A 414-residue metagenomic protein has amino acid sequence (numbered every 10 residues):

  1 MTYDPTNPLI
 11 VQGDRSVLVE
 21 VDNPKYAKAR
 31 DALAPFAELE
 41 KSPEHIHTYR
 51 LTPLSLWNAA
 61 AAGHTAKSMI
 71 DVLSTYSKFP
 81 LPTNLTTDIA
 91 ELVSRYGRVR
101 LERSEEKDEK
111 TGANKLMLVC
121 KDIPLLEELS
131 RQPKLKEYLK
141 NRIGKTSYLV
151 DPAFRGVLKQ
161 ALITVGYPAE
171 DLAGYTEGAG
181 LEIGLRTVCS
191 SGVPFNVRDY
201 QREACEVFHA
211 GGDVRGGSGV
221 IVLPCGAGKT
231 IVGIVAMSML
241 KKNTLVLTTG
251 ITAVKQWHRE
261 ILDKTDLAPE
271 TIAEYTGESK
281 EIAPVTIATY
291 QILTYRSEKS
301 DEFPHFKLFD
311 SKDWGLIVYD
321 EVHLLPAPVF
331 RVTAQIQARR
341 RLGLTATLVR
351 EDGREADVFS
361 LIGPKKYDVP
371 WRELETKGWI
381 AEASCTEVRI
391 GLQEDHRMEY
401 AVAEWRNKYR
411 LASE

Functional and structural regions predicted by a protein language model:
M1-L185: Extended alpha-helical interface modules used as scaffolds for assembling large macromolecular complexes
E182-V222: Conserved pre-motif I regulatory segment
D213-M237: Walker A/P-loop
N243-G250: Conserved RecA-like ASCE P-loop NTPase motor core of nucleic-acid helicases/translocases
I251-E278: Conserved helix-turn-beta segment of the N-terminal RecA-like "Helicase ATP-binding" lobe in SF1/SF2 helicases
T276-L316, L324-V332: Conserved helix/coil segment N-terminal to the catalytic DExD/H
G315-L316, E321-C385: Post-DEXD/H (motif II) to motif III coupling segment of the RecA-like Helicase ATP-binding lobe
D368-E414: Conserved interdomain linker/interface between the two RecA-like ATPase lobes of SF2 helicase motors
